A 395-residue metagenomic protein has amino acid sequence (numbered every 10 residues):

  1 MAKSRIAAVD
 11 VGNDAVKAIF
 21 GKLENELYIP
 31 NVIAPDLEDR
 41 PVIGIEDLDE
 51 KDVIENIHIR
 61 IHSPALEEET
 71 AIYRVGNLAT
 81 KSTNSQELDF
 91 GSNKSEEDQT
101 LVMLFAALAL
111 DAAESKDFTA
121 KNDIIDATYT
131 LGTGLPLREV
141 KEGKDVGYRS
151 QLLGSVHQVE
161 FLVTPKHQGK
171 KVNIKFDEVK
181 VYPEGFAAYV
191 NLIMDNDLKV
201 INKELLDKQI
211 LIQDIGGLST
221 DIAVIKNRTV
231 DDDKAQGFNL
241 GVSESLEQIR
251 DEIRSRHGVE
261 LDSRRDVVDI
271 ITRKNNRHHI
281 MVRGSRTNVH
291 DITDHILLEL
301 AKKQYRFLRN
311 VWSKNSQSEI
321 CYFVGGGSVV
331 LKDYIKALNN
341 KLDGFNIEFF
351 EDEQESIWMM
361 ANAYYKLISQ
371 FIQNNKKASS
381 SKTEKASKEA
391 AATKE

Functional and structural regions predicted by a protein language model:
M1-Q209, D232, I292-T293, L298-C321 (+1 more regions): Nucleotide/phosphate-binding catalytic cleft detector across ATP-hydrolyzing and phosphate-transferring enzymes
V9-A15, E204-S219, I225-R228, F238-V242 (+1 more regions): A short acidic Gly-Thr/Ser loop motif
A18, V224, I280: Short aromatic-centered micro-motifs
Y28-P30, Q236, G284-H290: Short amphipathic beta-strand/extended segments with alternating polar/hydrophobic composition
E38-V42, G185-Y189, A223-D262, S356: Glycine-rich phosphate-binding loop plus the immediately following alpha-helix
Q213, S219-I225, H257-V268, N310-V311 (+1 more regions): Short secondary-structure transition/capping segments
S255-D294: A mobile "lid/hinge" subdomain adjacent to the ATP/sugar-phosphate binding pocket shared across diverse ATP-dependent
